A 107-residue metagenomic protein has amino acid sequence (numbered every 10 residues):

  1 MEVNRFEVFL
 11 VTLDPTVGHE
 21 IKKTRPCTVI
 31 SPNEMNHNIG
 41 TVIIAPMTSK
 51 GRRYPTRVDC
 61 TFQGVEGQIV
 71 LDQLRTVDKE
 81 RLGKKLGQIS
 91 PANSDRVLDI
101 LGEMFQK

Functional and structural regions predicted by a protein language model:
M1-K107: Conserved functional hotspots at enzyme active or ligand-binding sites that engage polyanionic ligands
